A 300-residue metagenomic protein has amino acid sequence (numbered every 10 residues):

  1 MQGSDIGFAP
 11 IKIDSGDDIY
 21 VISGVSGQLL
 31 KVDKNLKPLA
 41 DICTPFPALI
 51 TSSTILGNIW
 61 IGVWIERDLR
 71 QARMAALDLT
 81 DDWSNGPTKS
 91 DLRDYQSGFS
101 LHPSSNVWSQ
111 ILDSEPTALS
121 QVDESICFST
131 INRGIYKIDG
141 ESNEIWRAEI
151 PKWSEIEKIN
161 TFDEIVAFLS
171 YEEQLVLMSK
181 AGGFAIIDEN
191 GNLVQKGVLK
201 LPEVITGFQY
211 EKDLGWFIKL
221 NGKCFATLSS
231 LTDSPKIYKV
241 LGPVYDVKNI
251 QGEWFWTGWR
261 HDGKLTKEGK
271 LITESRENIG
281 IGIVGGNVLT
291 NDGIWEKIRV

Functional and structural regions predicted by a protein language model:
M1-D5, K37-C43, P103-I111, E144-I159 (+3 more regions): A short beta-strand motif characteristic of beta-propeller blades
D5-D17, T44-I59, N106-V107, I111-Q121 (+4 more regions): Repeated scaffold domains used in trafficking and secretory/extracellular systems, primarily beta-propellers
F8-I11, I22, S26-D33, P38-G57 (+3 more regions): WD40 beta-propeller repeat fold
I11-G24, L30, S53, G57-D68 (+8 more regions): Short beta-strand elements that form the blades of beta-propeller/WD-repeat-like and other beta-sheet-rich scaffold
S26-V32, D68-S84, R133-I138, A181-I187 (+3 more regions): Structural motif
N35, T80-W83, L101, D139-E149 (+2 more regions): Per-blade loop-tip surfaces of WD-repeat and WD-like beta-propellers in eukaryotic adaptors/scaffolds
G86-P116: Asp-box/WD-like beta-propeller blade repeats and closely related beta-sheet repeat scaffolds
N192-E274: Intrinsically disordered, low-complexity segments enriched in Gly and acidic/Ser/Thr residues that form flexible
